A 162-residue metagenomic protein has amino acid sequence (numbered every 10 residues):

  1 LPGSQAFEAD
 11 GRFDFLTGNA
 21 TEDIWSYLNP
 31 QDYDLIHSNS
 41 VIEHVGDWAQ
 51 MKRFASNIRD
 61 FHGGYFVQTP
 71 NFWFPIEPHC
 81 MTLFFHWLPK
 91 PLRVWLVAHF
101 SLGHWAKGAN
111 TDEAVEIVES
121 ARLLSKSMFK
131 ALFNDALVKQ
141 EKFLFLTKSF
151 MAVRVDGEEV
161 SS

Functional and structural regions predicted by a protein language model:
L1-F74, S149-V155: Conserved SAM-binding loop
N57, G64-L96: Conserved class I S-adenosyl-L-methionine
M81-E119: SAM-dependent methyltransferase
V115-L137: Short alpha-helix
A121, V160-S162: Flexible, glycine-/basic-rich loop-and-beta segments that form/coincide with the SAM-dependent methyltransferase
D135-F145: Conserved S-adenosyl-L-methionine
F143-L144, R154-D156: Short, flexible beta-strand-to-coil junctions
